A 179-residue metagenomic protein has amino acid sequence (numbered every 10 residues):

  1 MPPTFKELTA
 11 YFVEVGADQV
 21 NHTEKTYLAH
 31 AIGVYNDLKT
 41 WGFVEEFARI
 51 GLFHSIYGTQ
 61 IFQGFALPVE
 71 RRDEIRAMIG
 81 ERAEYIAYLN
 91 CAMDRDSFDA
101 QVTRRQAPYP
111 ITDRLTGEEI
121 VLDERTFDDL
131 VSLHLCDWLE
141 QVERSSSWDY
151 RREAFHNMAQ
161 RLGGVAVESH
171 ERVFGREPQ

Functional and structural regions predicted by a protein language model:
P2-P3, P68, P178: Proline-rich intrinsically disordered, low-complexity coils
P3, F12-Y27: N- or domain-start disorder-to-order transition segments that initiate the globular core
E14-V20, V34-M158: Divalent metal-dependent catalytic cores for phosphoryl transfer on phosphate-bearing substrates
L28-I32: Short amphipathic alpha-helical segment that frequently serves as the phosphate-/nucleotide-binding helix
N157-Q179: Charged phosphate-binding loop/patch that engages nucleotide di/tri-phosphates or the phosphate backbone of nucleic
